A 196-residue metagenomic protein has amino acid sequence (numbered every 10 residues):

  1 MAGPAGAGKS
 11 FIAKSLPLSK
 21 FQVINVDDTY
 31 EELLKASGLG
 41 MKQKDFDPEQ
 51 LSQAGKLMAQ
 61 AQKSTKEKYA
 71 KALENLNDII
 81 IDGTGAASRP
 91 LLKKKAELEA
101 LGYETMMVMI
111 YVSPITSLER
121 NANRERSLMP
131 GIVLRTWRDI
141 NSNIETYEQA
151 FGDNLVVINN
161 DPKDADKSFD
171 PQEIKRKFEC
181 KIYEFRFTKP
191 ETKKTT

Functional and structural regions predicted by a protein language model:
M1: Hydrophobic anchor at the beta1->P-loop junction of P-loop NTPases
P4-A5: The conserved Walker
G8: Conserved glycine(s) of the Walker
A13-N77, R89: Conserved substrate/cofactor phosphate-moiety recognition/catalytic segment in nucleotide-dependent phosphotransferases
L76-I79, E104-M106: Loop/turn-to-beta-strand initiation segments
D82-L91, P114: Acidic, metal-coordinating catalytic cores used for nucleic-acid/nucleotide bond scission and strand-transfer chemistry
E99-R120: Conserved phosphate-donor/acceptor-positioning beta-strand/loop module used by diverse small-molecule
I115-T196: Conserved GTP-binding G-domain of TRAFAC-class P-loop NTPases and closely related GTPase folds
